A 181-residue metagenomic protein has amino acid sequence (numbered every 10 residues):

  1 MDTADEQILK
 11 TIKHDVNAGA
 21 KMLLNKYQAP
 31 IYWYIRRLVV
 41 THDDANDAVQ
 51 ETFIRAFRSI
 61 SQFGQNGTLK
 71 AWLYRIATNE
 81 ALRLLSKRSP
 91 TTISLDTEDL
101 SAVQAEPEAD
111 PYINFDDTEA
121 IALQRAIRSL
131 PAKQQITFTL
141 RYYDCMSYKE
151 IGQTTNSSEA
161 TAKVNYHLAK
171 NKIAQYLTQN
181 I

Functional and structural regions predicted by a protein language model:
M1-P30, R128, Q175, Q179-I181: N-terminal module of bacterial RNA polymerase sigma factors
D2-D5, T91-D116: Internal acidic/polar
K13-H14, F53-T68, K87: Sigma70-family region 2
K13-M22, Y32-E51, T154, E159 (+1 more regions): Short, charged helix-capping/linker segments at alpha-helix termini
K26-A29, R37-L38, T139-M146: Short helix-capping/turn signature of helix-turn-helix
W33, D47-I54, G67-N79: Structural recognition of an alpha-helix C-terminal capping motif at a helix-to-coil junction
S61-G64, R75-L95, L168: Arg/Lys-rich amphipathic alpha helix in sigma70-family domain 2
A71, T78, L82, A126 (+4 more regions): DNA-recognition helix of helix-turn-helix
